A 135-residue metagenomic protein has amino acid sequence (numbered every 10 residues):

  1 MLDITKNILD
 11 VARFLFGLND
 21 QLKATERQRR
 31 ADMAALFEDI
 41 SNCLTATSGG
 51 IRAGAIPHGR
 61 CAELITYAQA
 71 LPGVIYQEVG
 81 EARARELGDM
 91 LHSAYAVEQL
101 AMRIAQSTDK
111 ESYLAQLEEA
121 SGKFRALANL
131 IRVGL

Functional and structural regions predicted by a protein language model:
M1-K23: Short, cationic, amphipathic peptide segments
V11, L15-L18, V97, I104 (+1 more regions): Mid-sequence acidic-hydrophobic segments that form the walls of catalytic/ligand-binding cavities or oligomerization
F16-A70: Amphipathic, membrane-active segments
K23, S41-L44, S48-A55, Y76-E86 (+2 more regions): Long, hydrophobic, amphipathic alpha-helical segments used as structural scaffolds
A34, S41, S48, A94-Y95 (+3 more regions): Small-residue hotspots
H58-T66, G88, L114-E119: Short, charged, amphipathic alpha-helical segments
L71-L114: Long, amphipathic, charge-rich alpha-helical segments that form helical bundles/coiled-coils
A105-L135: C-terminal amphipathic alpha-helix
